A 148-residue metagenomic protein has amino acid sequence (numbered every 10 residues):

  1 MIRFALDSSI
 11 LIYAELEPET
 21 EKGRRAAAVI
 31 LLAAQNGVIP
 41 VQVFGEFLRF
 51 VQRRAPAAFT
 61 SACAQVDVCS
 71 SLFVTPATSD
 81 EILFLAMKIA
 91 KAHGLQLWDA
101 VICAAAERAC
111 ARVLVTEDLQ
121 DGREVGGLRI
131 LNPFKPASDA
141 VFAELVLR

Functional and structural regions predicted by a protein language model:
M1-I39, R54-A64, A137-A143, R148: Short, well-structured N-terminal submotif of metal-dependent ribonuclease cores
S8, V41-R49: Short, conserved active-site loops that position catalytic residues or coordinate cofactors/metal ions across diverse
V38-Q42, T116: Substrate-recognition element of Asp-dependent hydrolases with the DxDx(T/V) motif
E46-V74: Active-site-proximal, substrate-binding regions of enzyme catalytic domains and RNA-binding/basic surfaces
V74-E117: Active-site neighborhoods of divalent-metal-dependent phosphate/nucleic-acid chemistry enzymes
C103-A104, R108-R148: Acidic, PIN/NYN-like endoribonuclease modules and their adjacent C-terminal/linker elements
